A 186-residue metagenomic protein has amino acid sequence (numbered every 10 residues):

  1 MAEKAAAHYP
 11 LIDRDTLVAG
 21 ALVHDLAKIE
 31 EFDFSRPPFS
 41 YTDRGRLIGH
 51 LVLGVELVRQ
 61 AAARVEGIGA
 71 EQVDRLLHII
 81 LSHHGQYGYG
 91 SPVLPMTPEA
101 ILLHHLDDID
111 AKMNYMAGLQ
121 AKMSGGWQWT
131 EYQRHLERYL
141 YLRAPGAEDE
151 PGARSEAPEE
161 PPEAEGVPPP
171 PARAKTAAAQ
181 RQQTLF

Functional and structural regions predicted by a protein language model:
E3-G126: Divalent metal-dependent catalytic cores for phosphoryl transfer on phosphate-bearing substrates
K122-P145: Prokaryote-biased recognition of long, low-complexity C-terminal linker/tail segments that are poorly structured
L140-F186: Acidic, low-complexity intrinsically disordered tails
